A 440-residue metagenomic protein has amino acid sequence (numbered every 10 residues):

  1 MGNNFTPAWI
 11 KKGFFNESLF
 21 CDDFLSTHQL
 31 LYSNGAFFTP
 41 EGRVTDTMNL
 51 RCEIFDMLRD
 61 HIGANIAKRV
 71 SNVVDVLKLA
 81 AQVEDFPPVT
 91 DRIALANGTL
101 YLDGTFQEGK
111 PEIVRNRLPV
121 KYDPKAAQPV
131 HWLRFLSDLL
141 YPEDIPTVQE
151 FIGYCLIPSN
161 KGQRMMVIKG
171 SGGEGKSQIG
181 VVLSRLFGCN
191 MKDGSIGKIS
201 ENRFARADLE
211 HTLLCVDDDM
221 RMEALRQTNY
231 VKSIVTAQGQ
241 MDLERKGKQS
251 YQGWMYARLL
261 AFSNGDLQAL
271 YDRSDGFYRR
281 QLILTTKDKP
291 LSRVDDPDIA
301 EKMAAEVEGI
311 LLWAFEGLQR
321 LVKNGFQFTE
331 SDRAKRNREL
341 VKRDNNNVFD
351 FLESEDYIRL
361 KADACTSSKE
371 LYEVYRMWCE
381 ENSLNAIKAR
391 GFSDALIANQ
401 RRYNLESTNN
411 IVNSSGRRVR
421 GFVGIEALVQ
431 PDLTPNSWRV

Functional and structural regions predicted by a protein language model:
M1-S33, R59-V440: Feature primarily recognizes SF3-like P-loop helicase cores of small DNA viruses
N34-H61: Modules that initiate DNA replication and primer synthesis
